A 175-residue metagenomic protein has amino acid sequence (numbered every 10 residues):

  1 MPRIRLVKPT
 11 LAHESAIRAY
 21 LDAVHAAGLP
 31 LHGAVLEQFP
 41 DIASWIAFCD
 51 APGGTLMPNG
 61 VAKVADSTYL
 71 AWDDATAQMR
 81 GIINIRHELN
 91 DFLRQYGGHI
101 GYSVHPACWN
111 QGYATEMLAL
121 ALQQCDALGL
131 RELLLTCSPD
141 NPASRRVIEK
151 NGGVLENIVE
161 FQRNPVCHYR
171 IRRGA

Functional and structural regions predicted by a protein language model:
M1-H99, P106, Q124, Q162-A175: GNAT-family acyltransferases
A16, M117, A143: Charged catalytic carboxylate motif
G101-V104, N110-A127, R146-K150: Conserved acetyl-CoA-binding loop-helix of GNAT-fold acetyltransferases
C125-T136: Conserved GNAT acetyl-CoA-binding A-motif
L135-R145: Conserved beta-strand-loop-alpha-helix junction that forms the acyl-donor binding cleft
T136-C137, E149, V154-H168: Conserved catalytic-core motifs of GNAT/GCN5-like acyltransferases
